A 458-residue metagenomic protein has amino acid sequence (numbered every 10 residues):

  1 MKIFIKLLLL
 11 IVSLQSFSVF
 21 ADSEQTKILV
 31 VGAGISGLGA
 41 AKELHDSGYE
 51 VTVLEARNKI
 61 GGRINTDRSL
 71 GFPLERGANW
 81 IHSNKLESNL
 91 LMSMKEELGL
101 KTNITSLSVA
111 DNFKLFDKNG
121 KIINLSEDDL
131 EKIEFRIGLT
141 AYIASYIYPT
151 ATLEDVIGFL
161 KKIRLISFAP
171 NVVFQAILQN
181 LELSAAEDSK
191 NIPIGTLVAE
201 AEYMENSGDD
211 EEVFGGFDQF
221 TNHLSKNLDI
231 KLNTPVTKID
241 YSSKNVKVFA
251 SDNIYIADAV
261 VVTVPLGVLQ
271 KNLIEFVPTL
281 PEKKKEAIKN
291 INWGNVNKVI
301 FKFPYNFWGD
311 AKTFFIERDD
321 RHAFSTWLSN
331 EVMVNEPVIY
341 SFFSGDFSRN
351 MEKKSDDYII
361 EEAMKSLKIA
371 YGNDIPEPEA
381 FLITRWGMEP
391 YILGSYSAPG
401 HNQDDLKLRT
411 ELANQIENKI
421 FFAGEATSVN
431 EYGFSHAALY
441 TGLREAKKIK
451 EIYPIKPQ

Functional and structural regions predicted by a protein language model:
K2-S23: Classical Sec-dependent N-terminal signal peptides that target proteins to the secretory pathway
V19-Q458: FAD-dinucleotide binding site
